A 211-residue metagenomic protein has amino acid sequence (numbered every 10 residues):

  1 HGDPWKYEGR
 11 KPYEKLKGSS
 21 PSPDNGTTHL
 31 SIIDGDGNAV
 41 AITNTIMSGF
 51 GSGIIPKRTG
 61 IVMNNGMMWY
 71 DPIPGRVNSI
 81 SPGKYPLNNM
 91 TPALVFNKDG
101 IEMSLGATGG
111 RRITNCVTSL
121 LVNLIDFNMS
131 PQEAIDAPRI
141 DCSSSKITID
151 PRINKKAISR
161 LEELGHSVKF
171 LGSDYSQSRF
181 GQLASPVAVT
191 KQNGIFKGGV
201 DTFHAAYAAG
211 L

Functional and structural regions predicted by a protein language model:
H1-E14, D24-N25, R152-L211: Cofactor-centric catalytic regions
H1-T45, R58-T59, G172-S173: Internal maturation/activation junctions in enzymes
N25, P56-R58, L87-T91, C142 (+1 more regions): Short, solvent-exposed loop/turn segments at the edges of secondary structure
I33-M103, F127, P131: Active-site rim segments in enzyme catalytic domains, especially the processed small/beta chain of N-terminal
D36, K84-P86, V117, D126-F180: Extended C-terminal subregions enriched in glycine
N44, G106-A107, D201: Short clusters of small/polar residues that mark proteolytic maturation junctions
M47-G49, G109-G110, S145: A short acidic/small-residue loop/turn micro-motif
A107-M129: Alpha-helical support elements that line or immediately flank enzyme active sites and cofactor-binding pockets
